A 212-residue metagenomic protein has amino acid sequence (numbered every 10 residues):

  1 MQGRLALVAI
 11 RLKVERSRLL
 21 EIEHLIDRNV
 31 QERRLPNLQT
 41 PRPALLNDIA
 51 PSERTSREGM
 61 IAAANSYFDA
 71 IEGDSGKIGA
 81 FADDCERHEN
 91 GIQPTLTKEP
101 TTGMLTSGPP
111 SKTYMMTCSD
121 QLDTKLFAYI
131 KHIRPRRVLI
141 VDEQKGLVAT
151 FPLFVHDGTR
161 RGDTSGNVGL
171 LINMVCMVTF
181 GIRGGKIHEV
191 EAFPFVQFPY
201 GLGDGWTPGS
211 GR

Functional and structural regions predicted by a protein language model:
M1-R212: C-terminal and inter-domain tail/linker signature
